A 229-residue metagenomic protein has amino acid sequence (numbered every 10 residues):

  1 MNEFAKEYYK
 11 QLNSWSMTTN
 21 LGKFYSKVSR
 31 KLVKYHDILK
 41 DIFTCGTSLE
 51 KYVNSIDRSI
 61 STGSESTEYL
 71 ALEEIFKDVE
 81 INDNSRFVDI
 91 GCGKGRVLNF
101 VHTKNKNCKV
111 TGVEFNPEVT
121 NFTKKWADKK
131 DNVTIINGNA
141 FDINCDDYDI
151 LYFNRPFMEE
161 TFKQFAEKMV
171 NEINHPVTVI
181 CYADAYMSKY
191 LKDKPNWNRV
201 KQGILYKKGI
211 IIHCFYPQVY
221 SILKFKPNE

Functional and structural regions predicted by a protein language model:
M1-I81: S-adenosyl-L-methionine
N84-G93: Conserved class I S-adenosyl-L-methionine
G95-N99: Glycine-rich SAM-binding Motif I of class I
C108-V113: Short beta-strand element of Class I
N116: Conserved SAM/SAH-binding beta-strand->alpha-helix loop
T123-K124: Conserved SAM-binding loop
K130-N139: Conserved SAM-binding strand-loop segment of SAM-dependent methyltransferases
E160-I222: C-terminal substrate-binding/active-site "lid" region of AdoMet-derived donor-dependent transferases
